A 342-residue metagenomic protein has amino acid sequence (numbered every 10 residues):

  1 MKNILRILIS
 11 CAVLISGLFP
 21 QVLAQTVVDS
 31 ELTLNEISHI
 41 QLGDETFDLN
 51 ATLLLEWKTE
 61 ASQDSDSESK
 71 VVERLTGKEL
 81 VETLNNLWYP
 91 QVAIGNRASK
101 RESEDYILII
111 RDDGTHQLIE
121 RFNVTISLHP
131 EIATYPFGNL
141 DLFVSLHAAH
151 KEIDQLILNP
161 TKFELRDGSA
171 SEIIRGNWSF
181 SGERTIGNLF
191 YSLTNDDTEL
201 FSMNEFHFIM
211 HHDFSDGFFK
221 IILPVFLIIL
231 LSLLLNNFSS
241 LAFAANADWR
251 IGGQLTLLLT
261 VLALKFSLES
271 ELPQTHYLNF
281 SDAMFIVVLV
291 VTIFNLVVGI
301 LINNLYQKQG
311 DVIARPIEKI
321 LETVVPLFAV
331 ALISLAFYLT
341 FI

Functional and structural regions predicted by a protein language model:
M1-R6: Positively charged n-region of N-terminal signal peptides that target proteins for export
L8-G17: Bacterial N-terminal signal peptides
S16-T26: Bacterial Sec-dependent signal peptides at the C-terminal "C-region" and cleavage site
G17, L235-S240, A336-T340: Hydrophobic alpha-helical transmembrane segments
A24-I209: Soluble non-transmembrane domains of integral membrane proteins
A24-R74, S270-P273, Y277-I342: Intrinsically disordered, low-complexity peripheral segments of secretory-pathway and membrane proteins
N204-F328: Channel- or pocket-lining gating/hinge segments that regulate access to a cavity or pore
